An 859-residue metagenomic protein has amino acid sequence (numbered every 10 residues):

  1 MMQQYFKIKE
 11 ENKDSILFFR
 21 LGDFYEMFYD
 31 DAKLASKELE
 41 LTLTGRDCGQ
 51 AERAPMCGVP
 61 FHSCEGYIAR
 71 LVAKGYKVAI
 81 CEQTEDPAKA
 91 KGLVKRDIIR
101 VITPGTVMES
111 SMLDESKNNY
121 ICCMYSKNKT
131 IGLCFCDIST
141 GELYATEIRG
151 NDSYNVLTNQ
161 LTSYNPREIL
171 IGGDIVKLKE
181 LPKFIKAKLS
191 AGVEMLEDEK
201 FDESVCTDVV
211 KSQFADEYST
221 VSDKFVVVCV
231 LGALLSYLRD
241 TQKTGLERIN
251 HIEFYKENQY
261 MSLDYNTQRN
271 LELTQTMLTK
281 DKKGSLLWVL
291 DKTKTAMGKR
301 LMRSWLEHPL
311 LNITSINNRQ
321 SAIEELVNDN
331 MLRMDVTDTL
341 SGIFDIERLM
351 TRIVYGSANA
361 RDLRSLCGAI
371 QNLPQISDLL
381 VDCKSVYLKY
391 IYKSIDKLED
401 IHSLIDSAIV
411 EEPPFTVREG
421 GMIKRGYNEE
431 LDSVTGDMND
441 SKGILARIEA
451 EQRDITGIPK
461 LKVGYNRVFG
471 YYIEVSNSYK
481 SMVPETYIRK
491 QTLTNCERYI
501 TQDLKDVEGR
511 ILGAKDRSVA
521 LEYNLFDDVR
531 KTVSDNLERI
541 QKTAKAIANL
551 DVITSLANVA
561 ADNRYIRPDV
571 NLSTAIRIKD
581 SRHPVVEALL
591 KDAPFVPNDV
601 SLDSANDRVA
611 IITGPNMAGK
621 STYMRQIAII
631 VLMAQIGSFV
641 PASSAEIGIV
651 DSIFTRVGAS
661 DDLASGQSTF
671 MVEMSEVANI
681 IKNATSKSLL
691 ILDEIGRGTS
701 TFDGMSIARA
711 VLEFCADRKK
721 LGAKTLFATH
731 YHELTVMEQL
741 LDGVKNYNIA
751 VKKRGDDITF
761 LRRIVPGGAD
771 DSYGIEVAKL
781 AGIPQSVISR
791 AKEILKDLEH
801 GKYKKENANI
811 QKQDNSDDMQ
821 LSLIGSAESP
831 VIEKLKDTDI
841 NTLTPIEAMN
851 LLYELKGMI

Functional and structural regions predicted by a protein language model:
M1-E325, M334, D338-V354, A358-A450 (+1 more regions): Charged catalytic and DNA/RNA-contacting regions of genome-maintenance and nucleic-acid-processing enzymes
M2, F18, Y29, G58-I68 (+32 more regions): Amphipathic alpha-helical transducer elements in NTP-driven molecular machines
N12-K13, V72-K74, E115-K117, K127-T130 (+12 more regions): Short flexible coil/turn linkers enriched for glycine and charged/polar residues that connect secondary-structure
Y29, K224, K294-T295, W305 (+7 more regions): ATPase nucleotide-binding head domains, primarily ABC-like/P-loop NTPase cores
L161, P166-D174, E180, M195 (+3 more regions): Conserved catalytic alpha/beta cores of large enzymes that bind or transform nucleotide phosphates and polynucleotides
D198-V209, M261-S262, M277, G368-R447 (+4 more regions): Amphipathic heptad-repeat alpha-helical coiled-coil/stalk segments that mediate oligomerization, filament/stalk
Y355, N359, A369-N372, R425-G426 (+2 more regions): Charged, surface-exposed helical/loop "interaction arms" that form contiguous linear patches used for dimerization
